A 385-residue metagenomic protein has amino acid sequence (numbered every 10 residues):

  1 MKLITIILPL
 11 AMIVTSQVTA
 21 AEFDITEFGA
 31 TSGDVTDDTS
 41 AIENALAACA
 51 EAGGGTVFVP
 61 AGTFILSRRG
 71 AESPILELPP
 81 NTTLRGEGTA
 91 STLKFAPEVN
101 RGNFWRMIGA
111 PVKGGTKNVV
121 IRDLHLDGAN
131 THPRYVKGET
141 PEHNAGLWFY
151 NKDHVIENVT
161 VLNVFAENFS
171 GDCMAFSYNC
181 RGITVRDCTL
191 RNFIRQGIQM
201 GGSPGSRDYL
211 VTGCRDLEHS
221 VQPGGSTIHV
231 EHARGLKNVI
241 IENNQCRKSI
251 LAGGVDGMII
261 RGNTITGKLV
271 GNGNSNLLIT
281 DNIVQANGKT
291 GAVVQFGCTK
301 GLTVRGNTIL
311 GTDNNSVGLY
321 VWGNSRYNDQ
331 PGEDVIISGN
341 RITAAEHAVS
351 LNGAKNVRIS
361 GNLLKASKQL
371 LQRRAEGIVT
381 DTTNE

Functional and structural regions predicted by a protein language model:
T5-T15: Bacterial N-terminal signal peptides
Q17-A20: Sec/Tat signal peptide C-region and signal peptidase I cleavage site
F23, V57, F64, T82 (+26 more regions): Solenoid scaffold repeats with emphasis on beta-solenoid/beta-helix
I25-P60: Acidic Gly/Asp/Thr-rich repetitive segments characteristic of extracellular carbohydrate-active and adhesion proteins
E43-A52, I65-R85, T92-R122, T131-E157 (+4 more regions): Extracellular beta-strand-rich solenoid/capping regions of secreted or surface-exposed proteins that bind or remodel
G54, R68-E72, G88-T89, K94-V99 (+11 more regions): Short glycine/acidic-rich loop motifs that flank beta-strands on beta-rich extracellular proteins
G115-H229: Right-handed parallel beta-helix
L124, V159, V164, C188 (+8 more regions): Consensus "Asn ladder" position of solenoid repeat domains
